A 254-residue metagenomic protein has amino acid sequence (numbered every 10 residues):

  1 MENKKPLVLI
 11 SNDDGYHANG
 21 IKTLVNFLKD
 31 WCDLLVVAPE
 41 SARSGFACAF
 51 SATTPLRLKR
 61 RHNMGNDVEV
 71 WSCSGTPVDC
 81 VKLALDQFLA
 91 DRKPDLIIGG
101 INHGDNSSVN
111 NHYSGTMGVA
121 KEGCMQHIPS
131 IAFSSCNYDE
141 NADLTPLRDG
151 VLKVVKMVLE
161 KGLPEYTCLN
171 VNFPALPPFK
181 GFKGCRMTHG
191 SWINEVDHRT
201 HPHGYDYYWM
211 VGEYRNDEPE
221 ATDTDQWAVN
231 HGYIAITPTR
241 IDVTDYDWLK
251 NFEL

Functional and structural regions predicted by a protein language model:
E2-K4, V8, N19-Q87: A cross-family phosphate/adenosyl-ligand binding-site feature
L7, D95-L96: Structural motif
I10-H17, N110-N111: Short, glycine-rich nucleotide/cofactor-binding loops
F88-P94: Glycine-rich phosphate-binding loop signature in dinucleotide/nucleotide-binding domains
D105-S114: Glycine/threonine-rich flexible loop motifs
V119-G123: Hydrophobic/aromatic ligand-binding patch that stacks against planar heteroaromatic rings of cofactors or nucleotides
C124-P146: Glycine-rich phosphate/pyrophosphate-binding loops and their adjacent beta-strand/loop elements at enzyme active sites
L144-L254: Electrostatically charged, flexible surface regions
